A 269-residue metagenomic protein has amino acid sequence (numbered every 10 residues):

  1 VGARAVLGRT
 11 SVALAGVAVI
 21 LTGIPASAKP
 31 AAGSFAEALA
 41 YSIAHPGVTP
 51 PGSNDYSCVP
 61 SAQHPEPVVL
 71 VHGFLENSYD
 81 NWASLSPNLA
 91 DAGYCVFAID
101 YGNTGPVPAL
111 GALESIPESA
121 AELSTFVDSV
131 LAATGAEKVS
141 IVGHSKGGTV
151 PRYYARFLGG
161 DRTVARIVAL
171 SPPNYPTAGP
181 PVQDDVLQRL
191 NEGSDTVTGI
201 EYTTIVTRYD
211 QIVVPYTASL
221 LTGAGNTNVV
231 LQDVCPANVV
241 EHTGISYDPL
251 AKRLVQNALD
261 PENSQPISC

Functional and structural regions predicted by a protein language model:
G2-A92, S268: Flexible, membrane-associating and regulatory peripheral segments of lipid-active enzymes
V68, V96-A98, I167, Y202-T204 (+1 more regions): Conserved beta-strand scaffold positions in the cores of enzyme catalytic domains, especially in NTP/NDP-utilizing
V71-H72, V96, P117-T196, I205 (+1 more regions): Serine-dependent carboxylesterase/thioesterase catalytic core of lipase-like alpha/beta-hydrolase/SGNH enzymes
G73-N77, P108-S115, A178, V239-I245: Second-shell loop/turn segments in exported
L75, N103-G105, N174: Alpha/beta-hydrolase active-site loop signature
P87, D91, R156-F157, N257: Short, well-ordered alpha-helices that flank and scaffold nucleotide-derived cofactor binding pockets
A90-P106: Conserved alpha/beta-hydrolase
T198-C269: C-terminal catalytic-base region of ester-bond hydrolases, centering on the histidine of the charge-relay
